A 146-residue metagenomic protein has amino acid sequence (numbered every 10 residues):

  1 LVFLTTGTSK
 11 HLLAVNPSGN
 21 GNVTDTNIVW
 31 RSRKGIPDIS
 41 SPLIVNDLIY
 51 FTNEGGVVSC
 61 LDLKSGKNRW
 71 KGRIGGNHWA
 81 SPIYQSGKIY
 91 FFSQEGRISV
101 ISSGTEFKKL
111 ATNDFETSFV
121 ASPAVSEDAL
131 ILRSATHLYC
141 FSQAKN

Functional and structural regions predicted by a protein language model:
L1-N146: Noncatalytic, solvent-exposed loop/strand surfaces of beta-propeller-type extracellular/periplasmic domains
